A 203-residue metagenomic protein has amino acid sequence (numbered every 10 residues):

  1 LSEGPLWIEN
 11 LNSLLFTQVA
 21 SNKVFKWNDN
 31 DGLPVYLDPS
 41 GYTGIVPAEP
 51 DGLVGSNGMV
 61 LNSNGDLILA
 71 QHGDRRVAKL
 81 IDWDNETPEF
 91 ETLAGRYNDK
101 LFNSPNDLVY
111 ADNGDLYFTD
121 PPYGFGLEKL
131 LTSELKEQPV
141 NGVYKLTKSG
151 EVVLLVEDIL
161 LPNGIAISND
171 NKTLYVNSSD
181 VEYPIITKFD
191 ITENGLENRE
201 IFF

Functional and structural regions predicted by a protein language model:
L1-F203: Sequence-structural signature of mature extracellular/luminal beta-sheet repeat domains, prominently beta-propellers
